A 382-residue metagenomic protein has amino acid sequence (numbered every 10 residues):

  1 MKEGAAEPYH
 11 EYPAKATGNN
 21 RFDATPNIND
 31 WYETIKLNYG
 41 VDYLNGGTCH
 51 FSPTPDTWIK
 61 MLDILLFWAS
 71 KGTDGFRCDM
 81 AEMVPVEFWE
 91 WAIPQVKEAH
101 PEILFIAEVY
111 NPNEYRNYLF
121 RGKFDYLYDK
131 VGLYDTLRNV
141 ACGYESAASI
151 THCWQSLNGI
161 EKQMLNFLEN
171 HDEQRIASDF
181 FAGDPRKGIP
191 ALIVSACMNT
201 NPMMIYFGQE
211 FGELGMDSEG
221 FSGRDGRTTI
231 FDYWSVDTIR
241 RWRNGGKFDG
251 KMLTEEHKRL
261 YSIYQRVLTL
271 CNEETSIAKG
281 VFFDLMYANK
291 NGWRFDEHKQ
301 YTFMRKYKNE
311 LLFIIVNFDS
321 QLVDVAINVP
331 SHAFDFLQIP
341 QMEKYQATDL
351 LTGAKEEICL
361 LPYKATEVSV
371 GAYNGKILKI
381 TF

Functional and structural regions predicted by a protein language model:
M1-F67, A92: Substrate-binding/active-site clefts of carbohydrate-active enzymes
M1-N29, F120-L127, G215-D232: Aromatic- and acidic-residue-enriched segments that line the glycan-binding/catalytic groove of carbohydrate-active
E33-T57, T73-M83, L137-A141, Q174-G183 (+1 more regions): The substrate-binding groove and active-site-proximal loops of carbohydrate-active enzymes, especially glycoside
M61-V86, N166: Active-site groove signature of glycoside hydrolases
V86-E98, V109-A141, L214-S222: Substrate-binding cleft/loops of secretory-pathway carbohydrate-active enzymes
N113-M203: Noncatalytic carbohydrate-binding groove/subsite architecture in carbohydrate-active enzymes
E161, N170, R175-Y345: Loop/helix patches that line or flank the sugar-binding groove of alpha-linked glycan CAZymes
I358-F382: C-terminal beta-strand-rich structural cap/linker in extracellular carbohydrate-active enzymes
